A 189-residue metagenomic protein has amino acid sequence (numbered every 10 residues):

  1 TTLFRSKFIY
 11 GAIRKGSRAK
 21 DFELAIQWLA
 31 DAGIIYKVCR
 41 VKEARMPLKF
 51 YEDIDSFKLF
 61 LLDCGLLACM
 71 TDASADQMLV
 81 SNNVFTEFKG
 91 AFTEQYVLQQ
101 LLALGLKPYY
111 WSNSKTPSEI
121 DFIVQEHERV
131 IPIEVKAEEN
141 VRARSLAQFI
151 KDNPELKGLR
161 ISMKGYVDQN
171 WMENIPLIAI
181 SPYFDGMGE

Functional and structural regions predicted by a protein language model:
T1-Q125: Accessory nucleic acid-recognition modules appended to NTPase machines
C69, R142-A143, V167-W171: Switch/connector loops and helix/strand junctions flanking conserved nucleotide-binding motifs in nucleotide-processing
V124-P132: Active-site beta-strand-loop-beta-strand hairpin of nuclease catalytic cores that positions key catalytic residues
E134-A137: Terminal-proximal interaction/regulatory segments of ATP-powered molecular machines
E139-Q148: Active-site-adjacent loop/helix micro-motif of nuclease/hydrolase catalytic cores
Q148-L156: Arginine/glycine-rich "motif VI" loop of SF2 helicases in the C-terminal RecA-like domain
G158-R160: Conserved beta-strand scaffold positions in the cores of enzyme catalytic domains, especially in NTP/NDP-utilizing
G165-E189: Domain-level recognition of nuclease-like catalytic cores that cleave nucleotide substrates
